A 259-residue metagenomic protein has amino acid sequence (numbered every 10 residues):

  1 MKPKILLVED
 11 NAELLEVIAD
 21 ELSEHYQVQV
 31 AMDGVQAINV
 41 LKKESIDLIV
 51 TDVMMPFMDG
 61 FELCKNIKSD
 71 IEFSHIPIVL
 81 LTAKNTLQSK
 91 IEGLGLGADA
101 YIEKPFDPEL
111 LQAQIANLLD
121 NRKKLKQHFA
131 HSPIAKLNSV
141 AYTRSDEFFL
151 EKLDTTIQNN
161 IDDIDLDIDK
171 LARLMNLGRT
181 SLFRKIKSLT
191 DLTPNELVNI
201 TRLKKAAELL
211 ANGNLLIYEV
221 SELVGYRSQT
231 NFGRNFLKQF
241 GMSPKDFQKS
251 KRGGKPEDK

Functional and structural regions predicted by a protein language model:
N11-Q29, K43, R184, L189: Two-component/phosphorelay signaling modules centered on CheY-like receiver
V30-L48: Acidic, metal-coordinating helix/loop segments flanking the phosphotransfer/catalytic sites of two-component signaling
M55: Receiver (REC) domain active-site loop signature in two-component systems and cognate sites in sensor histidine kinases
F106-I115, L119: C-terminal output helix
S188-R227, S250-K259: Terminal helix-turn-helix DNA-binding modules in bacterial transcription factors
R234-K259: …primarily DNA-binding HTH/wHTH and HhH modules…
